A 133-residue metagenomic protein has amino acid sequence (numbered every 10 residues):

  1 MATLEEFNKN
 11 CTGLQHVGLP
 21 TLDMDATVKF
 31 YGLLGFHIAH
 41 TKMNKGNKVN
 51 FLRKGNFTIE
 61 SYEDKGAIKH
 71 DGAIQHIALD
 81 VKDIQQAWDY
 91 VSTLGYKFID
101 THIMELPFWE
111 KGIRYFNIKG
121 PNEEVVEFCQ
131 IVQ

Functional and structural regions predicted by a protein language model:
M1-D25, I74-I77, C129-Q133: N-terminal beta-strand motif that seeds the catalytic metal site of vicinal oxygen chelate
A2-N8, W88, S92-Q133: Vicinal oxygen chelate
C11, L19-T58, W109: Core segments of cupin and vicinal oxygen chelate
L14, N47-V49, I74, I113: Conserved positions at the start
D23-M24, V81-Q85: Helix N-cap motif at beta-to-alpha junctions
T27-F30, A87-V91: Hydrophobic side chains in well-ordered alpha-helices
I38-D71, I118-K119, E124-I131: Conserved short beta-strand elements that form part of the metal-binding/catalytic scaffold of enzyme active sites
